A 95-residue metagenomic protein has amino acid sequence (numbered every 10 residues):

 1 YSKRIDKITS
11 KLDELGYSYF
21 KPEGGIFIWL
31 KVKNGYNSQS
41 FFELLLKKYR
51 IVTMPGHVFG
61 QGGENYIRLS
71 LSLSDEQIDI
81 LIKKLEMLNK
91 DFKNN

Functional and structural regions predicted by a protein language model:
Y1-N95: PLP-dependent class I/II
